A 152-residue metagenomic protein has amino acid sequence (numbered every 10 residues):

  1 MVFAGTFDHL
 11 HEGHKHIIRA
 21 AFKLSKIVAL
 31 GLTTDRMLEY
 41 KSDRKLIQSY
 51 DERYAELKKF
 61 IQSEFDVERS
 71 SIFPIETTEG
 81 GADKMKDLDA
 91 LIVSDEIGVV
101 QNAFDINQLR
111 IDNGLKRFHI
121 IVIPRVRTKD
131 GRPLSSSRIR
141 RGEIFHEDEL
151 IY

Functional and structural regions predicted by a protein language model:
M1-Y152: Nucleotidyltransferase catalytic core that binds NTPs
